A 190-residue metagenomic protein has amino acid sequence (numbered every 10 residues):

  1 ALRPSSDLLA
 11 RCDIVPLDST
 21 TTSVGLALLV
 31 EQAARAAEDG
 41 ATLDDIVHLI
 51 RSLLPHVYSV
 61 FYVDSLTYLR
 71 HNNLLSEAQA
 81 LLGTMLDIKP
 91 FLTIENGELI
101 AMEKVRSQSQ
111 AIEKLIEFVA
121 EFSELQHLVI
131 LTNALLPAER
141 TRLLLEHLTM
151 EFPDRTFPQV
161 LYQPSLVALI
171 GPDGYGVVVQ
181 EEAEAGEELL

Functional and structural regions predicted by a protein language model:
A1-V15, T21-L190: Mixed-charge interfacial surface used for oligomerization/domain docking and macromolecular partner engagement
